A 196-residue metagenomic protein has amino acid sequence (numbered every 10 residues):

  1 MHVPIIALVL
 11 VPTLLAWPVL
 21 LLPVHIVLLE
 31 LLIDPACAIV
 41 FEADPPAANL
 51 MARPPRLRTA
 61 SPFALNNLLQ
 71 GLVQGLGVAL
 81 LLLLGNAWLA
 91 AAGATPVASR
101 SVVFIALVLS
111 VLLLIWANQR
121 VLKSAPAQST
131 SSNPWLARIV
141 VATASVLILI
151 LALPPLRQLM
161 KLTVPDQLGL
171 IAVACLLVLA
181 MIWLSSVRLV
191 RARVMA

Functional and structural regions predicted by a protein language model:
M1-L122: Membrane-embedded transport module
H25-V27, M51-G71, S124-V141, M160-L168 (+1 more regions): Membrane-interface segments at loop-to-transmembrane junctions
L76, L112, S145, P154 (+1 more regions): Hydrophobic, well-ordered secondary-structure elements that form the walls of internal hydrophobic environments
L81-G85, A142-Q158: Hydrophobic alpha-helical transmembrane segments in multi-pass integral membrane proteins
L89-T95, S124-P126, P155-T163: Membrane-interface helix termini and inter-helical loops of multi-pass transporters
F104-L107, V164-M181: Small-residue-rich transmembrane alpha-helices that serve as helix-helix interface/gating elements in multipass
L112-W116, L179-L189: Alpha-helical transmembrane segments
Q119-K123, S185-A196: Membrane-interface capping segments at transmembrane-helix boundaries
